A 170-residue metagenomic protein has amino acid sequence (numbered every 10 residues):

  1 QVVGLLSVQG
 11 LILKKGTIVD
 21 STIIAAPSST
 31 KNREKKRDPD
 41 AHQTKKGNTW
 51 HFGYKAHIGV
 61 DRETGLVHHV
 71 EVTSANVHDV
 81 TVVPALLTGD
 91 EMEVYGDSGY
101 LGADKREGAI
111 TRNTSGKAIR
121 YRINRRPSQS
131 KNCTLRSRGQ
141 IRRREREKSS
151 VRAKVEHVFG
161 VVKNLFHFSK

Functional and structural regions predicted by a protein language model:
Q1-T111, K117, N124: Polybasic low-complexity intrinsically disordered regions
M92-E93, S98-K170: Helix-centered, glycine/charged polyanion-binding patches within enzymatic domains that contact phosphate-containing
